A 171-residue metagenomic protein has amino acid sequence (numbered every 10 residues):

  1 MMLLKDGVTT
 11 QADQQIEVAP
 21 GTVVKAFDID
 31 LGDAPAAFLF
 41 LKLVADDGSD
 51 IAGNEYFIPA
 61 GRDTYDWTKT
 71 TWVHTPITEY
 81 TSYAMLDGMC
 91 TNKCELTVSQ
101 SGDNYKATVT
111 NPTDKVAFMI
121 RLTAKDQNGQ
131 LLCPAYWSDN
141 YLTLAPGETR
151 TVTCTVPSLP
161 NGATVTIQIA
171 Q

Functional and structural regions predicted by a protein language model:
M1, T91-Q100, A135-W137, V165-I167: Generic structural motif
M1-A45, L131-L159: Intrinsically disordered, low-complexity Pro/Gly/Ser/Thr-rich segments with frequent PxxP/GP/PP motifs and embedded
M1-G7, P112-L131, A170: Short acidic, flexible loop segments centered on an aromatic residue
A12-Q14, K25-F27, L39, C94-L96 (+4 more regions): Hydrophobic residues positioned within well-ordered beta-strands of beta-sheet architectures
I29-A84, C133-Y136, C154-Q171: Terminal connector regions
L43, V109-N111, A124, V156: Hydrophobic beta-strand positions in extracellular immunoglobulin-like domains
P76-T110: Surface beta-strand/loop "capping" patches
S101-D103, T113, S138, A145-P146 (+1 more regions): Intrinsically disordered, low-complexity segments enriched in small/polar residues
